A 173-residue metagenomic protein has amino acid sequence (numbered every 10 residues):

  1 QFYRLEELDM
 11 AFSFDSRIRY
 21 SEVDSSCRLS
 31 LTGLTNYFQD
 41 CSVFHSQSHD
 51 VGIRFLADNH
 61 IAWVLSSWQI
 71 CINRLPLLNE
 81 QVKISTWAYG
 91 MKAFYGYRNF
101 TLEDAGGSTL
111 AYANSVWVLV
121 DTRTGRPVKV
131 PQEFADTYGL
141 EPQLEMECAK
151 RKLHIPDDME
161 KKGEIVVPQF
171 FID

Functional and structural regions predicted by a protein language model:
F2-L65, Y112, D121-D173: Hot-dog-fold acyl-thioester-processing enzymes
Y20, F100-T101, W117: Generic short beta-strand
Q69-A105: Hydrophobic beta-sheet segments that form the core/acyl-binding groove of ACP/CoA-dependent acyl-chain-processing
I70, S115-W117: GNAT/GCN5-related N-acetyltransferase fold signature
S85, E103, V116, T137 (+1 more regions): Mid-sequence acidic-hydrophobic segments that form the walls of catalytic/ligand-binding cavities or oligomerization
G90, W117-L119, F134: Generic secondary-structure microfeatures
G96-R98, A111-N114: Short, surface-exposed coil-to-beta transition loops
G107-T109: Residue-level signal for glycine
